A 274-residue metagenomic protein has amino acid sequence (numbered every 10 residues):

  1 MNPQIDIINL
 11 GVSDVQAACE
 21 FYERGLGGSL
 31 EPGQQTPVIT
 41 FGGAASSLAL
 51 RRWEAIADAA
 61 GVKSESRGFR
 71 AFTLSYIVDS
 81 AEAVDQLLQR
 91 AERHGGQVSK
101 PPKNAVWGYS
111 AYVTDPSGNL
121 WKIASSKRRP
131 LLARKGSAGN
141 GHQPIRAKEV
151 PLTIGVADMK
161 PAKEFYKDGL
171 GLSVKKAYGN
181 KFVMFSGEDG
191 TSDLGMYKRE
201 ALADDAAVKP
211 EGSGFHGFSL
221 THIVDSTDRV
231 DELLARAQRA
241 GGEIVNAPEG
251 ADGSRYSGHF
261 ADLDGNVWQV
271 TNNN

Functional and structural regions predicted by a protein language model:
M1-C19, A71-Y76, S126-K163, G169 (+3 more regions): N-terminal beta-strand motif that seeds the catalytic metal site of vicinal oxygen chelate
M1-N2, D6-A57, T153-A203: Core segments of cupin and vicinal oxygen chelate
Q4-S13, I39-G42, A60-R90, Y109-T114 (+4 more regions): Vicinal oxygen chelate
A18, Y22, V84, A91 (+4 more regions): Hydrophobic pocket/interface hotspot
I56-V62, P130-S137, A201-V208: A short, acidic/glycine-rich surface segment
A57-A60, S64, R70, S99-K100 (+3 more regions): A cross-kingdom feature marking solvent-exposed beta-strand/loop segments within repeated, beta-rich binding/scaffold
L88-I145, M184-F185, L234-N274: Vicinal oxygen chelate
P151, K167-A251: Structured core of small recognition/catalytic domains
